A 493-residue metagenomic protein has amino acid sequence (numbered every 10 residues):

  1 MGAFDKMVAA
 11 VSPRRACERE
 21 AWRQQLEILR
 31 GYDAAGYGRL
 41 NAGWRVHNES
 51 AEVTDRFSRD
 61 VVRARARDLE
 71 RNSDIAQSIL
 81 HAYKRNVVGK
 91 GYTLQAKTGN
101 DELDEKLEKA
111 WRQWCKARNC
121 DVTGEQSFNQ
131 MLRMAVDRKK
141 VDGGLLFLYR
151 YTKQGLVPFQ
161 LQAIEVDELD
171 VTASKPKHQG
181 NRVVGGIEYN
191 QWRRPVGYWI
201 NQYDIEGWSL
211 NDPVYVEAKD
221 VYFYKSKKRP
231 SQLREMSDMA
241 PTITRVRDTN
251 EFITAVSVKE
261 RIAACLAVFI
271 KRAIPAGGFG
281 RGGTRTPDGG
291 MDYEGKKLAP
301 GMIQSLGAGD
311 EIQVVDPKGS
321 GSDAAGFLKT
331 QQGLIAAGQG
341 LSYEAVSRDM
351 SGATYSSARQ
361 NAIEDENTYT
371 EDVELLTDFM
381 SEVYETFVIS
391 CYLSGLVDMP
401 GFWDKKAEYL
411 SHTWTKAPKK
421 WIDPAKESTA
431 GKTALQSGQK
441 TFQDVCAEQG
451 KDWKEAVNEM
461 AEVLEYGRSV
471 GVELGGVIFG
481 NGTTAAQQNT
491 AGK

Functional and structural regions predicted by a protein language model:
M1-A96: N-terminal-proximal low-complexity accessory segments that begin disordered and transition into the first
G2-R19, D349, R359-Q360, T377-K493: C-terminal anchoring/interaction modules
N48, Q126-L132, Y149-V166, P275-E294 (+2 more regions): Charge-rich, acidic-biased intrinsically disordered regions
A64-Q95, M131-K140, M239-I262, L375 (+1 more regions): Short, Φ-rich (hydrophobic/aromatic) sequence segments
R71-K227, A434: Structured, mid-chain assembly/scaffold modules that mediate subunit interfaces within large macromolecular complexes
G99-D104, E108, I303-I422: Surface-exposed loop-to-helix/strand elements on domain peripheries
R193, I335, V445: Acidic/polar, glycine-anchored loop/turn motif associated with catalytic or activation segments that engage anionic
F223-A358, W403: Extended, charged amphipathic alpha-helical segments
